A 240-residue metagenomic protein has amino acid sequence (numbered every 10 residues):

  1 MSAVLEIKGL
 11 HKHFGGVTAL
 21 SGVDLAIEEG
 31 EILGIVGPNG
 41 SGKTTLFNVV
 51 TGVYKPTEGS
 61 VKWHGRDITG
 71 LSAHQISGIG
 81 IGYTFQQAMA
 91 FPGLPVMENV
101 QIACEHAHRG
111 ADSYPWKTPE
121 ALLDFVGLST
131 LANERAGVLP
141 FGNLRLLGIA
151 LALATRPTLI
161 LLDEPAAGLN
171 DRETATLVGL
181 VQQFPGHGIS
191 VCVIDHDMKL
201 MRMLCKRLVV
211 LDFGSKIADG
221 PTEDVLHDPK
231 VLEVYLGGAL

Functional and structural regions predicted by a protein language model:
S2-E6, L10-L240: Glycine-rich phosphate-binding loops of nucleotide-dependent enzymes
